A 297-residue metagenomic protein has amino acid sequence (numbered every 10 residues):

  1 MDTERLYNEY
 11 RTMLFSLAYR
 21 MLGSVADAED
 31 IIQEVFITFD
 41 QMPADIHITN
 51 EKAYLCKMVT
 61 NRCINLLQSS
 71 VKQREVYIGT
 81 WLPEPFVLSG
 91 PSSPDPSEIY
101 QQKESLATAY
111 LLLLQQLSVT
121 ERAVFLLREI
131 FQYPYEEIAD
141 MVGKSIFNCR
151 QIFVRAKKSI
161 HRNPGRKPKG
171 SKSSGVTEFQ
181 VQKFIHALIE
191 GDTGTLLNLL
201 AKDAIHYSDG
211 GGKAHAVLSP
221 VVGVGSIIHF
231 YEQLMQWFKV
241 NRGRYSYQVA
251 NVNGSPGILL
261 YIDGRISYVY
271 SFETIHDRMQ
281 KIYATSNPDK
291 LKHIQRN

Functional and structural regions predicted by a protein language model:
M1-S16, A26: A short, charge-rich alpha-helical start-of-domain segment used by transcription regulators
S16, D30-I37, N50-N61: Structural recognition of an alpha-helix C-terminal capping motif at a helix-to-coil junction
Q33-E51, S69-V71, N163-K167: Sigma70-family region 2
K57-I78: Arg/Lys-rich amphipathic alpha helix in sigma70-family domain 2
P91-E121, T177-E178, Q182, H186 (+1 more regions): Amphipathic alpha-helical segment used for protein-protein interaction
V119, L127-N148: Helix-turn-helix DNA-binding module
D140, I146-I228, S246: Solvent-exposed, charged amphipathic helical/linker segments at domain boundaries
G225-N297: Low-complexity, glycine/alanine/valine/leucine- and proline-rich hydrophobic stretches
